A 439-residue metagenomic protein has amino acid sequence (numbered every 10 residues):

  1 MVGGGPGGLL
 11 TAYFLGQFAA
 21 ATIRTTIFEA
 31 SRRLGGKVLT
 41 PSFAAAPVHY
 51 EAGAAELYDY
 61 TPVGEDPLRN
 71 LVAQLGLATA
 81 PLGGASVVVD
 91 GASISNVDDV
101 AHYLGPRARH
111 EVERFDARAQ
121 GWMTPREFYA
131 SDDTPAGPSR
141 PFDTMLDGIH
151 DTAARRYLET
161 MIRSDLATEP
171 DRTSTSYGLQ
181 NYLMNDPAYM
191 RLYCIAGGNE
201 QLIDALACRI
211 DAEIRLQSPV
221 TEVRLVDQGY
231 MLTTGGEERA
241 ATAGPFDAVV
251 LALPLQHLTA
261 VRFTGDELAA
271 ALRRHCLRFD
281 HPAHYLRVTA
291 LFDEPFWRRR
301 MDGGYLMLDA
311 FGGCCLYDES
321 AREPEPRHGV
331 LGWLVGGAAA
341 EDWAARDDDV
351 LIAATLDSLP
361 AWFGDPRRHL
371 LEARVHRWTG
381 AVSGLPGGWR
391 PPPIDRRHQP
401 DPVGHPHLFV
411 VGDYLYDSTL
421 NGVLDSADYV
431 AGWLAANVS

Functional and structural regions predicted by a protein language model:
M1-G7, T26: Beta1/beta-strand and adjacent pyrophosphate-binding region of the FAD-binding site in flavoprotein oxidoreductases
P6-G7, L34, S426: Hydrophobic/small residue at the entry helix of a nucleotide-binding pocket
L10, F18, S42, G229 (+2 more regions): Conserved flavin/dinucleotide-binding core of flavoenzymes
G16-A44: Glycine-rich FAD pyrophosphate-binding loop
G36-E65, W122-S131, D165-T168, S176-L183: Glycine-rich active-site loop/strand segments that organize a redox cofactor
A46-Q120: Dinucleotide-binding Rossmann-like beta1-alpha1 core, especially the glycine-rich loop that anchors the ADP
M123-E222, V226-G229, G236, A252 (+2 more regions): Active-site/ligand-binding neighborhood in enzyme catalytic cores
S218, R224-L225, L232-D302, P366: Central helical "cap/lid" subdomain
